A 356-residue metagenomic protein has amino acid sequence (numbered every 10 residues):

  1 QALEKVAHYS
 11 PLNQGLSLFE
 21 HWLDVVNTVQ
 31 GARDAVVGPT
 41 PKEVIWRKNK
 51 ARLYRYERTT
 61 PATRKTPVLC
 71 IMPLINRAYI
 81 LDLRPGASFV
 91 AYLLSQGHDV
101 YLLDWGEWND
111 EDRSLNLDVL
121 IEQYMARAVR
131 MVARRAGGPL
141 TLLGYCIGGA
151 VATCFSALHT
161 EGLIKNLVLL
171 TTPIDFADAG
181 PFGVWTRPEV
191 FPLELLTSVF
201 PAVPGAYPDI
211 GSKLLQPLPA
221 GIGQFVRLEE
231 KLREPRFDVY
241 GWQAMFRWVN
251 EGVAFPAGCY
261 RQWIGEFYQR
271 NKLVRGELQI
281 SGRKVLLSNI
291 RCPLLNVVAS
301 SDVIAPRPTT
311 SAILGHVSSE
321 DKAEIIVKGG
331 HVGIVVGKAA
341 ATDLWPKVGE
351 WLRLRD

Functional and structural regions predicted by a protein language model:
Q1-Q14, R134, G138, A152-G258: Alpha/beta-hydrolase-fold enzymes
G31, V36-N109: Short, surface-exposed "cap/lid" segments of acyl-processing enzymes
S114-R134: Alpha/beta-hydrolase active-site loop
L143-A152: Gly/Ala-rich beta-loop-alpha elbow adjacent to hydrolase catalytic centers
N271, S300-A305: Acidic catalytic loop of the alpha/beta-hydrolase fold
I290, N296-V298, D302: Short beta-strand/loop motif that positions the catalytic acidic residue of the alpha/beta-hydrolase fold
C292, P306-H316: Short alpha-helix in the alpha/beta-hydrolase fold that links the catalytic acid
E324, K328-D343: Catalytic histidine-centered segment of alpha/beta-hydrolase-like enzymes
